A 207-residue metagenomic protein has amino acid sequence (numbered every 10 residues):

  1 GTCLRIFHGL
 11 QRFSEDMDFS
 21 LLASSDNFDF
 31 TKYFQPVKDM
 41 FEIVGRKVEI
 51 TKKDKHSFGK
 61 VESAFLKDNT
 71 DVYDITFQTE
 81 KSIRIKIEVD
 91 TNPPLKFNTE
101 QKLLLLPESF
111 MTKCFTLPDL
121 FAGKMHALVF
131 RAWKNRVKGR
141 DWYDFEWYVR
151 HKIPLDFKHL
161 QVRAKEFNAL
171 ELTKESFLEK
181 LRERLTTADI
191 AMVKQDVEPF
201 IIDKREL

Functional and structural regions predicted by a protein language model:
G1, G9-F30: Catalytic metal-binding acidic patch
G1-T2, K53: An acidic- and aromatic-residue-enriched active-site/binding cleft used to recognize and process polar
F7, S24-L207: Structured mid-to-C-terminal alpha-helical surface segments
